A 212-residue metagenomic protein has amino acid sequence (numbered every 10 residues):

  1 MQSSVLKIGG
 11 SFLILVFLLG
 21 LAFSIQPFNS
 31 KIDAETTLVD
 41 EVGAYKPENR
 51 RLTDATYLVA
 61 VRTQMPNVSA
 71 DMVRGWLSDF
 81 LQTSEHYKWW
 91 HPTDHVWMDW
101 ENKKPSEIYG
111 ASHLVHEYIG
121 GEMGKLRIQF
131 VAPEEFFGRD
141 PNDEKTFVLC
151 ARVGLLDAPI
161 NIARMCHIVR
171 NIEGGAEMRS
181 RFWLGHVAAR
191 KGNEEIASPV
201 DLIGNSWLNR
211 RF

Functional and structural regions predicted by a protein language model:
M1-F17, L21: N-terminal Sec-pathway targeting helices
V5-G9, L58-A60, R164: Short beta-strand-initiation
F23, P27-E107: Hydrophobic ligand-binding cavity/cleft-lining segments
R51-A55, P141, N161, R170: A generic structural signal for short, solvent-exposed coil/turn residues that cap or connect secondary-structure
Y87-W89, L114-V115, I203-S206: Glycine-rich loops and low-complexity Gly/Arg-rich segments that provide flexible linkers or classic glycine-based
D94-P159: Glycine-rich portal/gate segments that line the openings of hydrophobic small-molecule binding cavities
T146-W207: Beta-strand/loop substructures that line and gate deep hydrophobic ligand-binding cavities in soluble
N209-F212: Short, intrinsically disordered, charge-balanced linker/junction segments flanking boundaries in proteins
